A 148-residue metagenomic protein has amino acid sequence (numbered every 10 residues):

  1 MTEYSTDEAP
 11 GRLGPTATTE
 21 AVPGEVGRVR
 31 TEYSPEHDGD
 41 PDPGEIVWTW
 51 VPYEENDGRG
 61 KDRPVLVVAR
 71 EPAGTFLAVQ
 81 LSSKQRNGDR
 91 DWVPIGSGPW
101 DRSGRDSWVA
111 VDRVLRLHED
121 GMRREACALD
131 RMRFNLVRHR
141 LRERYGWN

Functional and structural regions predicted by a protein language model:
M1-A21, S97-N148: C-terminal terminal-subdomain/extension
T18-R30: Terminal targeting signals and extreme-terminal segments of soluble enzymes
R30-E36, Y53: Short alpha-helix capping/helix-loop boundary micro-motifs
Y53, S83, R113-L115: Non-catalytic surface loops within mature trypsin-like serine protease
E55-D62, V67-D101: Compact nucleic-acid interaction/catalytic patches
